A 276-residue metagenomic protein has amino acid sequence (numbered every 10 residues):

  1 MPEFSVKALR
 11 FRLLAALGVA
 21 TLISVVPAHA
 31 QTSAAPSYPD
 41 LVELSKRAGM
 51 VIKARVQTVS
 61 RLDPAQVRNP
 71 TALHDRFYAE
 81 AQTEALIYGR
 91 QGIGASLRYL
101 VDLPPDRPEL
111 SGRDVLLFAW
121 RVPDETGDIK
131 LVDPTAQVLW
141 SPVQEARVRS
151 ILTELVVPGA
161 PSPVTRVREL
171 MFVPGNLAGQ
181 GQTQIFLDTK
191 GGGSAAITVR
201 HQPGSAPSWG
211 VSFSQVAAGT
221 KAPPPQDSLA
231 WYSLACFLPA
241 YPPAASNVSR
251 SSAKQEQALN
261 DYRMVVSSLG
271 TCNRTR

Functional and structural regions predicted by a protein language model:
P2-A15: Bacterial N-terminal signal peptides that target proteins for export
E3-V6, V25, G112: Compositionally biased regions
F4, V19-T21, A30: A detector of low-complexity, intrinsically disordered, Ser/Thr/Gly/Pro/Ala-rich segments
L14-S24: Bacterial N-terminal signal peptides
A28-R276: Transition segments tied to proteolytic processing and entry into folded domains
